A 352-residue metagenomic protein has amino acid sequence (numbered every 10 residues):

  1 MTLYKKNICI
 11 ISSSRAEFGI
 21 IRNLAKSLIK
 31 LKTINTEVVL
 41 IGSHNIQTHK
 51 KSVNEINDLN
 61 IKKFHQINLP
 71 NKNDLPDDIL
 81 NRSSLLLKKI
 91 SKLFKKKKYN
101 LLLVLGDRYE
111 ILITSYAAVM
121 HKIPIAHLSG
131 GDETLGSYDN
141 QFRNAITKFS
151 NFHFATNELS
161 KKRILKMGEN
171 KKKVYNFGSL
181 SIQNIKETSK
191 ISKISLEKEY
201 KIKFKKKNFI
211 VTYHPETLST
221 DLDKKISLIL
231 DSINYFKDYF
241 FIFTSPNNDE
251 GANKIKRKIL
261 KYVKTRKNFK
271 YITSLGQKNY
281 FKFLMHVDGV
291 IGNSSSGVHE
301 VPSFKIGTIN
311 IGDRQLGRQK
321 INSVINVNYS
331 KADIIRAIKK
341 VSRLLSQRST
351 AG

Functional and structural regions predicted by a protein language model:
M1-G352: Nucleotide-activated sugar donor-binding and catalytic core shared by glycosyltransferases and related lipid-linked
